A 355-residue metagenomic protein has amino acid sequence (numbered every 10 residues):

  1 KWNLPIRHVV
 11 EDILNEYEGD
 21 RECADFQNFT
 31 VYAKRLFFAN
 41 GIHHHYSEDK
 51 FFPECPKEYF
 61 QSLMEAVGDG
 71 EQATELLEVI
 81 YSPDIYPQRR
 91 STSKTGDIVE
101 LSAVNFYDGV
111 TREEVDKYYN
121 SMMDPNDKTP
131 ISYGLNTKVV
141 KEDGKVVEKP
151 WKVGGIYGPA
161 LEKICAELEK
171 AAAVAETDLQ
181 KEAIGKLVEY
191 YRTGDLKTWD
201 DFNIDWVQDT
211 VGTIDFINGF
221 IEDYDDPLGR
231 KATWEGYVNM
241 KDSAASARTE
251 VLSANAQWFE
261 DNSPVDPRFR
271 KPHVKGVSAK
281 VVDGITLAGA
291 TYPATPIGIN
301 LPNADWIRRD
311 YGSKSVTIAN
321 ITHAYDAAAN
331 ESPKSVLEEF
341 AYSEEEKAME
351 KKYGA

Functional and structural regions predicted by a protein language model:
K1-A173: N-terminal helix-rich structural modules
E148-W151, K231-Y237, S343-G354: Glycine- and acidic
I164, Q180-A183, V188: Segments forming glycine/polar-rich beta-alpha architectures that bind adenosine-containing cofactors
K186, G194-N218, F340-G354: Catalytic or ion-translocation cores adjacent to nucleophile or general acid/base/metal-coordination motifs in diverse
D200-A247, R268, V274: Active-site-proximal, well-structured secondary-structure segments within enzyme catalytic domains
A245-L252, A256-N262: C-terminal interaction module
R268-A355: Active-site-adjacent "gating/activation" loops or surface patches in catalytic cores
